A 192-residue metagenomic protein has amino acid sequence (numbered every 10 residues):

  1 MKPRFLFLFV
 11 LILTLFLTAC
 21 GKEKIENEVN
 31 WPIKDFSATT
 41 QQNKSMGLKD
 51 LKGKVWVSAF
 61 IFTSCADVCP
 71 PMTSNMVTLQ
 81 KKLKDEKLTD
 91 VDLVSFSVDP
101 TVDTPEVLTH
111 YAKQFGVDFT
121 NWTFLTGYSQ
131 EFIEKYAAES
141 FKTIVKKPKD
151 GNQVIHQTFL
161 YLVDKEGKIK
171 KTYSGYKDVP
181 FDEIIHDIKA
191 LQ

Functional and structural regions predicted by a protein language model:
M1-F7: Bacterial N-terminal signal peptides that target proteins for export
L15-A19: C-terminal motif of bacterial Sec signal peptides marking the signal peptidase cleavage site
K22-D50, S74-N75: N-terminal "domain-start" segment that seeds a small globular fold
L48-P70, M76: Short active-site neighborhood of thiol/selenol oxidoreductases, capturing the structured segment around
V68-K84, P105: Typically the conserved alpha-helix immediately C-terminal to a functionally engaged Cys/Sec in thioredoxin-like
D90-D103, N121-Q130: Thiol-based oxidoreductase modules, predominantly thioredoxin-like and allied folds used for disulfide exchange
T109-H156: Short, internal strand/loop/helix patches that form the active-site neighborhood or redox-interaction surface
P148-Q192: Thiol-/selenol-based redox modules, centered on thioredoxin-like and closely related oxidoreductase domains
